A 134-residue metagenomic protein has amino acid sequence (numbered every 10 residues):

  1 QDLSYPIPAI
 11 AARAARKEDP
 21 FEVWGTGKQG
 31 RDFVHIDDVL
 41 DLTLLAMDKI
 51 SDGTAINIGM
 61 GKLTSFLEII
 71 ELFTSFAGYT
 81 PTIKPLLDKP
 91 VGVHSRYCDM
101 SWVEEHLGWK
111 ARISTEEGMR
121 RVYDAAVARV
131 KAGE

Functional and structural regions predicted by a protein language model:
Q1-A9, G30: Flexible, glycine-rich beta-alpha linker
A9-A15: Activation segment of eukaryotic-like protein kinases
A15-E134: C-terminal substrate-binding subdomain of Rossmann-fold SDR/epimerase-dehydratase oxidoreductases
